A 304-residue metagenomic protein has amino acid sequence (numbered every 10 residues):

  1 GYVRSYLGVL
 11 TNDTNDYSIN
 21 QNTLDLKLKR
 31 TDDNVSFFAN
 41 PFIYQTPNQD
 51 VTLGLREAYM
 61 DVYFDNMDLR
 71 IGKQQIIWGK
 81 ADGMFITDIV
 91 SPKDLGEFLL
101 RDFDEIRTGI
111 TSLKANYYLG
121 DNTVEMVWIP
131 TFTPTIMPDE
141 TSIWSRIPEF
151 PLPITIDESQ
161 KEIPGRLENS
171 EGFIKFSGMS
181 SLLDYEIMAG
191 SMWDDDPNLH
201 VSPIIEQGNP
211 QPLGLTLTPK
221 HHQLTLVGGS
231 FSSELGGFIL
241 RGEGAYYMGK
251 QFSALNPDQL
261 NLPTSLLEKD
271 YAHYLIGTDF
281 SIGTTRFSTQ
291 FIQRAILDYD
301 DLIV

Functional and structural regions predicted by a protein language model:
G1-L7, A39-I43, I71-K73, M126-P130 (+3 more regions): Transmembrane beta-barrel strands of outer-membrane/channel proteins
Y6-L10, Y44-T46, I76-G79, T131-T135 (+3 more regions): Structural signature of outer-membrane beta-barrel domains
V9-I19, N48-L55, G83-I86, M137-I143 (+3 more regions): Outer-membrane beta-barrel translocator domains and adjoining extracellular loop/strand segments of Gram-negative
T11-T14, Y44-T46, R56, E97-R101 (+4 more regions): Extracellular loop and loop/strand-boundary signature of outer-membrane beta-barrel proteins
D16-L24, T52-R56, R107-T111, E168-G172 (+4 more regions): Residues that define the transmembrane beta-barrel architecture of outer-membrane proteins
L24-R30, E57-V62, L113-Y117, I174-G178 (+4 more regions): Residues on the lipid-exposed face of transmembrane beta-strands in outer-membrane beta-barrel proteins
K29-S145, S181, S288: Outer membrane beta-barrel
S232-V304: Detector for outer-membrane/organellar transmembrane beta-barrel domains, recognizing the amphipathic beta-strand
